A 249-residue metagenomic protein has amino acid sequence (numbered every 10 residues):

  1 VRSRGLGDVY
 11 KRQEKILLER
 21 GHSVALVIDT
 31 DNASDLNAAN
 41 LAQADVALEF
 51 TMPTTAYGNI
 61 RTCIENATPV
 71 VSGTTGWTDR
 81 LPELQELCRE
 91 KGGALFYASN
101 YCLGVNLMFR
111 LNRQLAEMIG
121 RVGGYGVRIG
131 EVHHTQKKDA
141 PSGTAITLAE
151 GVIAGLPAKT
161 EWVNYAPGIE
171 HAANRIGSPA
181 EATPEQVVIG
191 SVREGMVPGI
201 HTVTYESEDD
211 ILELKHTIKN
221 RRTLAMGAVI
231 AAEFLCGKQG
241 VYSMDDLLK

Functional and structural regions predicted by a protein language model:
V1-Y10: Single conserved hydrophobic/aromatic residue that forms the stacking wall/gate of nucleotide- or nucleobase-binding
E19-L36: NAD(P)-binding Rossmann-fold cofactor-contacting core
D35-Q43: Short amphipathic alpha-helix with an adjacent loop that forms part of the alpha/beta core around
A39-N40, T54-G73, P82-L84: Rossmann-fold NAD(P) dinucleotide-binding segment
P69, L84-C102, I119-I129: Rossmann-fold dehydrogenase core element
T74-L95, N106, R110-Q114: Rossmann-fold NAD(P)-binding glycine/threonine-rich loop
L107-E185: Conserved anion/nucleotide-ligand pocket segment
S191-C236: Interdomain hinge/lid region at the active-site interface of Rossmann-like NAD(P)-dependent oxidoreductases
